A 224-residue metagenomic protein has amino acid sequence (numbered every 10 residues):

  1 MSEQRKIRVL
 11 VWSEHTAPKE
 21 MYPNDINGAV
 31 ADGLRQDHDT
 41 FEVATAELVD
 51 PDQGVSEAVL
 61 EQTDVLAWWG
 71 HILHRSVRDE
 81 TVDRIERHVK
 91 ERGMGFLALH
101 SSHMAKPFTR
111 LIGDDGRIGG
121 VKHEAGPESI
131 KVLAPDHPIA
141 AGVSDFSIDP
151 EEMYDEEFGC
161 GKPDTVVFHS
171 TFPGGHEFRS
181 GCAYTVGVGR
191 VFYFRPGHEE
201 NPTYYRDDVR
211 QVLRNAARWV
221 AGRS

Functional and structural regions predicted by a protein language model:
S2-I7, E47, V89, F178 (+1 more regions): Extracellular ligand-binding/catalytic regions of CAZymes and related secreted enzymes and adhesion modules
S2-Q62: Aromatic-Pro/Gly-enriched surface loop or interdomain linker that acts as a lid/target-recognition segment
L10-W12, L99, F194: Short hydrophobic segments within beta-strands
H15-A17, D50, I72-R75, S102-P107 (+1 more regions): Solvent-exposed loop/turn segments at secondary-structure junctions within structured extracellular/periplasmic domains
I26, E80-R84, D207-V212: Charged helix-capping and loop-helix junction motifs
D37, F41-A44, E61-Q62, I118 (+1 more regions): Catalytic beta-strand/loop cores that center a nucleophilic Ser/Cys/Thr and support acyl-enzyme chemistry
V59-K106, V188: Short alpha-beta junction capping motif
E91-P135, I139: Hydrophobic, well-structured mid-protein blocks that either form specific transmembrane helices
